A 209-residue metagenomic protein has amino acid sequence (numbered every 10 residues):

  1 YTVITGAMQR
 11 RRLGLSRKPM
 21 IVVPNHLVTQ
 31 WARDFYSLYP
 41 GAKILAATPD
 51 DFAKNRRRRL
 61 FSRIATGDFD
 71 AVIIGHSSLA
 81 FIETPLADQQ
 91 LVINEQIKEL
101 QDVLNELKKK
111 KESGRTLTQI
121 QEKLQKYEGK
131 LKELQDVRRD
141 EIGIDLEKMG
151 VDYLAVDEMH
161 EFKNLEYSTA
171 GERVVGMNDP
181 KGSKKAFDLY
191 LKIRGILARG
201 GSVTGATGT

Functional and structural regions predicted by a protein language model:
Y1-A7, R17-V22, A206-T207: Walker A/P-loop
G6, R10, Y39, S202-V203: Generic ordered-secondary-structure signal
R11-I193: SF2 helicase/translocase NTPase motor core, specifically the RecA-like lobe 1 inter-motif segment between Walker
L45-A46, T204-A206: Short catalytic-loop micro-motif centered on adjacent basic/acidic residues
H76, G208-T209: Short, well-ordered beta-to-alpha junction loops that form the rim of enzyme active sites and present histidine/acidic
K192-G205: A structural motif corresponding to the C-terminal end of an alpha-helix and its immediate exit/capping segment
